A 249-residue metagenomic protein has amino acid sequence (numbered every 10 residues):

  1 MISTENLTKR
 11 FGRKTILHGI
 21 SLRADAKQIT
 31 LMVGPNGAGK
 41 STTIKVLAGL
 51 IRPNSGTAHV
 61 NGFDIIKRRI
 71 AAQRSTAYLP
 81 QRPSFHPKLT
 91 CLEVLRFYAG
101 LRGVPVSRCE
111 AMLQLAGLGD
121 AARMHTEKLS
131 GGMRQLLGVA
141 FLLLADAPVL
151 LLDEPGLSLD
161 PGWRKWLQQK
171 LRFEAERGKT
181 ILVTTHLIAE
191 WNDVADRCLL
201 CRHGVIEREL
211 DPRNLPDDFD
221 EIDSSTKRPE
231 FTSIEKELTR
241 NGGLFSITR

Functional and structural regions predicted by a protein language model:
A48: Helix-to-loop junction immediately C-terminal to a conserved catalytic motif
G56-K67, A71-A72: Conserved ABC transporter NBD signature motif
R96, G100, V106-A121: Conserved ABC ATPase "signature" region
L150-E154: Catalytic Walker B motif of ABC-type/P-loop ATPase nucleotide-binding domains
P161-W163: Helix N-cap at the start of a conserved alpha-helix in ABC-type nucleotide-binding domains
